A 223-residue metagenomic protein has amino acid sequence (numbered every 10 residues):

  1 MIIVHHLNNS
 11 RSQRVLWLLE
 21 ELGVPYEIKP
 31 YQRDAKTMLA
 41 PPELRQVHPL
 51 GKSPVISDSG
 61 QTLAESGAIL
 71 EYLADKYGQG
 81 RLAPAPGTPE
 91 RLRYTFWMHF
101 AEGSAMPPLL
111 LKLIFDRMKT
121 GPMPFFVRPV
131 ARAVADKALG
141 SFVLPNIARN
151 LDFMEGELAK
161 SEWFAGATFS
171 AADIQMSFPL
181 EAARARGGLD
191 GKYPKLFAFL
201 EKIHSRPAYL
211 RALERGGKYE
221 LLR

Functional and structural regions predicted by a protein language model:
M1-A133: GST-like domain detector, emphasizing the conserved glutathione-binding G-site in the N-terminal thioredoxin-like
M1-I3, E220-R223: Basic/polar N-terminal segments that are highly enriched at the extreme N-terminus, encompassing both cleavable
R33-D34, F169, K218: Positions that flank functional sites
T37-L39, K202, L222-R223: Short Asp/Glu-rich motifs
A68, K195, A208: Residue-level recognition of oxygen-bearing side chains
G80-A85, P107-L109, W163-A167, G191-K192 (+2 more regions): Short, hydrophobic secondary-structure boundary micro-motifs
A101-S205: GST-like fold's C-terminal all-alpha helical module
